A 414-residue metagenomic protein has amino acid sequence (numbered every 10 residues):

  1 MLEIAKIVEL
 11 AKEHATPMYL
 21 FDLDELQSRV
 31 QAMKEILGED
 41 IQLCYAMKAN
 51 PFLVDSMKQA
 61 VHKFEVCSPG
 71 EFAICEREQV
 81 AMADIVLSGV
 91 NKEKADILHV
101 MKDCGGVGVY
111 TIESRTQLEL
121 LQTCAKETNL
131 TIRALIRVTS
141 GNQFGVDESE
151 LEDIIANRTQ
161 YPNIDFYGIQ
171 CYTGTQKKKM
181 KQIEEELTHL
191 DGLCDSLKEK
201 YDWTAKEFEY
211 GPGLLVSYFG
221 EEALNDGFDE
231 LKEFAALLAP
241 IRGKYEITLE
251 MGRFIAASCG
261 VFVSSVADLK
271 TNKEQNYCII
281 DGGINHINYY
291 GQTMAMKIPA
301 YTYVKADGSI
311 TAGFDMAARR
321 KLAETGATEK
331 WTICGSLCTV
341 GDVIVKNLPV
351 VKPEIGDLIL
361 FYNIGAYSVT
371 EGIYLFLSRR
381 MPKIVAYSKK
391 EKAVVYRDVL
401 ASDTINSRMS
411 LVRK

Functional and structural regions predicted by a protein language model:
M1-K94, P349-Y362, A366-S368, Y374: N-terminal capping/small domains of soluble enzymes
L26-R29, M33, L190-L193, F234: Alpha-helical packing segments of well-folded alpha/beta enzyme cores
G38-E207, L237: Active-site-proximal beta-alpha core segment in soluble small-molecule metabolic enzymes
Y172-G174, F208-L215, M251-F254: Glycine-rich beta-strand-to-loop/alpha-helix junction loops that act as flexible
K179-E185, S217-L231, A257-D268, K346-P349: Short glycine/threonine-rich loop-to-helix capping motif typified by GTGT followed within a few residues by an Asp-Pro
L190, L231-R242: Alpha-helix-loop-beta-strand connector modules within alpha/beta enzyme cores
E246-K414: Charged (often Lys/Glu-rich) extended helix/loop segments that serve as interaction or gating elements
